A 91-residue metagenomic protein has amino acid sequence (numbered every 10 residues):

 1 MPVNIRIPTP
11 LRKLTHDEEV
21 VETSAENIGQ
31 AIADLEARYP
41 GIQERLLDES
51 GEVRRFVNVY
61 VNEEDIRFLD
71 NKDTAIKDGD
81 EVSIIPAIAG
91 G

Functional and structural regions predicted by a protein language model:
M1-G90: Ubiquitin-like/PB1-type beta-grasp interaction modules and other compact soluble beta-rich domains
